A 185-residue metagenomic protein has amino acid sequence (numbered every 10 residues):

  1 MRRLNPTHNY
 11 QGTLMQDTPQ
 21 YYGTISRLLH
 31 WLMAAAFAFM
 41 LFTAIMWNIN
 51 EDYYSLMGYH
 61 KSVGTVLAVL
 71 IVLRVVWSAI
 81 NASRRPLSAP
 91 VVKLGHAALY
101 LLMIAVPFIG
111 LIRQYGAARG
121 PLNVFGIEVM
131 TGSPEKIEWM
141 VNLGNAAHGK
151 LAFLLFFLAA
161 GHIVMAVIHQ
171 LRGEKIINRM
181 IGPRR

Functional and structural regions predicted by a protein language model:
R2-R185: Membrane-embedded alpha-helical bundles that constitute the cytochrome b-like, heme-associated redox core of multi-pass
